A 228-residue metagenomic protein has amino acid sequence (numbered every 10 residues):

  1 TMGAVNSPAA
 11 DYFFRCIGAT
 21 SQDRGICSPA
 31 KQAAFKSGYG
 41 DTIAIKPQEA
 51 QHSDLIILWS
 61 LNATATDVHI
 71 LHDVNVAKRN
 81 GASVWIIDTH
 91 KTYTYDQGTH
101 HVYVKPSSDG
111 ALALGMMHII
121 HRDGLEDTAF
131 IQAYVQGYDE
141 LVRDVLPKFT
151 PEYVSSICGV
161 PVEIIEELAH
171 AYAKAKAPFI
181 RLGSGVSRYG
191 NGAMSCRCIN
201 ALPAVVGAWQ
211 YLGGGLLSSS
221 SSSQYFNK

Functional and structural regions predicted by a protein language model:
T1-K228: Catalytic alpha/large subunits of respiratory electron-transfer oxidoreductases, centered on bis-MGD molybdoenzymes
